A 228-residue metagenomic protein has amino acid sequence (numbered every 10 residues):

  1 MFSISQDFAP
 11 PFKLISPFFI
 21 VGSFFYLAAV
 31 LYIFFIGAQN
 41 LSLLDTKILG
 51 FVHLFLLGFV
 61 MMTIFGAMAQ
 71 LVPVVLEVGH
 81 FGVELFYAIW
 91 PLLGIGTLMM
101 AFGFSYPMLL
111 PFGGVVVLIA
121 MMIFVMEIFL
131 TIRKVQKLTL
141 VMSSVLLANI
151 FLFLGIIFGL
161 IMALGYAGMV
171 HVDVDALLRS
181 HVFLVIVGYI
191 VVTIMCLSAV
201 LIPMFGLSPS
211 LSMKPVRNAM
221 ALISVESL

Functional and structural regions predicted by a protein language model:
M1-L228: Hydrophobic alpha-helical transmembrane segments of multi-pass integral membrane proteins
